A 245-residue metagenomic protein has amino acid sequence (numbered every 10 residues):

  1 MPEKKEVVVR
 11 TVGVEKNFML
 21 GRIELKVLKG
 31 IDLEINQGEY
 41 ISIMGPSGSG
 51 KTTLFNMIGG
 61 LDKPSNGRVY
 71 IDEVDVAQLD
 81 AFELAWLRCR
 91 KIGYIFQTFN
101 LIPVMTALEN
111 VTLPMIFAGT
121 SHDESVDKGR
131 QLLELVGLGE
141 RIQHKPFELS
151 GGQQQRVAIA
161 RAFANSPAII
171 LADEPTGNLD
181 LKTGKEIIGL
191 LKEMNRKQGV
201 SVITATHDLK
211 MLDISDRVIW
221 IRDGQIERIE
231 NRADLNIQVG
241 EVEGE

Functional and structural regions predicted by a protein language model:
M1-N17, R228-E245: ABC-family P-loop ATPase nucleotide-binding domain
V7-I221: ABC family nucleotide-binding domain
E83, Q225, A233: Residue-level detector of flexible, active-site-proximal loop/helix-junction positions within diverse enzyme catalytic
I188, M211, E227, L235-N236: Flexible, glycine-rich phosphate/dinucleotide-binding loops and adjacent beta-alpha linkers at cofactor/substrate
V218-E230: H-loop (His-switch) and adjacent beta-strand-loop-beta switch element of ABC-type ATPase nucleotide-binding domains
